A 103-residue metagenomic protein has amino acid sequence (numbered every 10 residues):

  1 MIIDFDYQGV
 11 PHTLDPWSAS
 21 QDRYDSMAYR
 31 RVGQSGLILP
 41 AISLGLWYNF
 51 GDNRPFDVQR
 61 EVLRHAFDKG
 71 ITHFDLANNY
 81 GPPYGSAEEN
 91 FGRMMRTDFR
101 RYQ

Functional and structural regions predicted by a protein language model:
M1-Q103: N-terminal binding-site loop/beta-alpha segment at the start of enzyme catalytic domains that lines or forms
